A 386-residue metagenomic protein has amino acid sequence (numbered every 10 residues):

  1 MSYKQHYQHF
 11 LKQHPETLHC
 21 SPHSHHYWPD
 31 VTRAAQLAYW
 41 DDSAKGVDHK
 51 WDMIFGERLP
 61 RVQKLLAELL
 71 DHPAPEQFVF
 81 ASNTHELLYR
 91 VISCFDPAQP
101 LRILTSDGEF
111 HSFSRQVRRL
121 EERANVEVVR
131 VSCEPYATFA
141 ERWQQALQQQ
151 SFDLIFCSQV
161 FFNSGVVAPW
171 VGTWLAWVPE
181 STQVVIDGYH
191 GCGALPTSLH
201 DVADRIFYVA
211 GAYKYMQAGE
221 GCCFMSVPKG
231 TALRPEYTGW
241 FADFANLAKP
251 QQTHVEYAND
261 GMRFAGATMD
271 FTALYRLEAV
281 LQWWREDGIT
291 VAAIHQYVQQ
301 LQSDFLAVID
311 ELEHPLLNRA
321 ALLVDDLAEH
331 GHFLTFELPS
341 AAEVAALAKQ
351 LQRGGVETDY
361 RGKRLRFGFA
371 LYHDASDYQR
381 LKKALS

Functional and structural regions predicted by a protein language model:
M1-S386: Pyridoxal 5′-phosphate
